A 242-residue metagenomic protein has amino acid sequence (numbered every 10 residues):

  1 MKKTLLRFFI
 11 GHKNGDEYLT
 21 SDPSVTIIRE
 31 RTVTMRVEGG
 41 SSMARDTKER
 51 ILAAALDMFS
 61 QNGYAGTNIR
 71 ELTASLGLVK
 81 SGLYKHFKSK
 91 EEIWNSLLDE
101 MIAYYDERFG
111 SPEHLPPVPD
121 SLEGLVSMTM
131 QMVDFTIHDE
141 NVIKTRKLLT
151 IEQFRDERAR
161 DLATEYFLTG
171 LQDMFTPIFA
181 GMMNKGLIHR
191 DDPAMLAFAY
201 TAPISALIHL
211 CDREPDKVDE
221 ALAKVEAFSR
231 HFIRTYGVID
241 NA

Functional and structural regions predicted by a protein language model:
M1-R45, D240-A242: N-terminal intrinsically disordered/low-complexity leader segments
A44, L52, L98, I102 (+1 more regions): Amphipathic, non-transmembrane alpha-helical scaffold segments
R50, A54, M58-E92, S96-E100: Helix-turn-helix
Y64, F87, L148-D156, Y166-T169: Short helix-capping/turn signature of helix-turn-helix
G110-V142, L196-Y200, L222-E226: Hydrophobic alpha-helical connector segments
G124, I137-D161, H209-D212: Amphipathic alpha-helical segments used for helix-helix packing
T129-M132, R146-T150, Y200, I204 (+1 more regions): Short alpha-helical scaffolding segments that buttress acidic/His motifs in well-ordered protein cores
D161, E165, T169, F179-H231 (+1 more regions): Hydrophobic/aromatic-rich alpha-helical bundle segments in the mid-to-C-terminal region
